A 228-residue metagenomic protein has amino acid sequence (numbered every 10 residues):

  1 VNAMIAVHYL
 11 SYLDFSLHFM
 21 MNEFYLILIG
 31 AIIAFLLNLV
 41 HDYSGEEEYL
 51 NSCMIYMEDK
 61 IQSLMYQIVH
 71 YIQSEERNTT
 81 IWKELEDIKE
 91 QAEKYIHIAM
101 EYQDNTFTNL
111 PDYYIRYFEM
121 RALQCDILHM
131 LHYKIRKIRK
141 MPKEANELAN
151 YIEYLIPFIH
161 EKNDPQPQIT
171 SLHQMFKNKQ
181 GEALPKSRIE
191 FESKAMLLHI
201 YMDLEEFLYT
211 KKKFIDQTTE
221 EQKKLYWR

Functional and structural regions predicted by a protein language model:
V1-K83: A transmembrane helix-and-boundary motif of multi-pass membrane transporters/channels
M20-Y25, I81-E86, T106-D112, D126-L131: Short, mixed-charge, low-aromatic patches
L28-L39, A92-H97, Q168-K186: Generic detector of solvent-exposed, compositionally biased contiguous segments
E47-L50, M54, S74-L85, T106-Y114 (+3 more regions): Alpha-helical rod/repeat scaffolding segments in eukaryotic adaptors/tethers and long-chain four-helix cytokines
K60-I68, D112-R228: Soluble C-terminal extramembrane regulatory/interaction domains of multi-pass membrane proteins
K83, E90, E119: Conserved active-site and cofactor/substrate-binding residues in soluble primary-metabolism enzymes
K89-F107, A122-Q124: Oxyanion-binding "anion nests"
